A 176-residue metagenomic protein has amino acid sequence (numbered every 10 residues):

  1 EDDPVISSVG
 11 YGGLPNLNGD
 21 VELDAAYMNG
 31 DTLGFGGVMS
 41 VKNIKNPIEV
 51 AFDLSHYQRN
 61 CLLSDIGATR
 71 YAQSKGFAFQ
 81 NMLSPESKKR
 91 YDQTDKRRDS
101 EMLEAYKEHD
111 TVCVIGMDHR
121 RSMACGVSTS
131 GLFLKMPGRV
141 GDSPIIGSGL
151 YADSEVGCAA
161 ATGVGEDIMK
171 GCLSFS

Functional and structural regions predicted by a protein language model:
E1-S176: Alpha/propeptide regions of enzymes that mature by internal proteolysis
